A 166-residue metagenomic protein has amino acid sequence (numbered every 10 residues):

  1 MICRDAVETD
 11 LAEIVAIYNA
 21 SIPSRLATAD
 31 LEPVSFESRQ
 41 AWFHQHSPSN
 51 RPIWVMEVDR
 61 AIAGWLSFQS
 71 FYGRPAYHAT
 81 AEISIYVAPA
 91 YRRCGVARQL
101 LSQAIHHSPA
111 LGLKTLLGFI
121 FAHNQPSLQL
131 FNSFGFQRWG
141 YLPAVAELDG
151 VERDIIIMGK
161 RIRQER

Functional and structural regions predicted by a protein language model:
I2-I14: A short beta-loop-alpha structural element at the N-terminal edge of CoA-dependent acyl/N-acetyltransferase catalytic
E8, E32-A90, L101-S102, R161-R163: Acetyl-CoA-dependent GNAT
V15-W42: Conserved GNAT-fold acetyl-CoA-binding loop/helix
A61-W65, P126, E152: Glycine-rich acetyl-CoA-binding "A-motif" of GNAT/NAT acetyltransferases
S70, P75, L117-I120, Q137-D154: Conserved catalytic-core motifs of GNAT/GCN5-like acyltransferases
V87, R93-H106, L128-S133: Conserved acetyl-CoA-binding loop-helix of GNAT-fold acetyltransferases
R92, G118-L128: Conserved beta-strand-loop-alpha-helix junction that forms the acyl-donor binding cleft
S108-I120: Conserved GNAT acetyl-CoA-binding A-motif
